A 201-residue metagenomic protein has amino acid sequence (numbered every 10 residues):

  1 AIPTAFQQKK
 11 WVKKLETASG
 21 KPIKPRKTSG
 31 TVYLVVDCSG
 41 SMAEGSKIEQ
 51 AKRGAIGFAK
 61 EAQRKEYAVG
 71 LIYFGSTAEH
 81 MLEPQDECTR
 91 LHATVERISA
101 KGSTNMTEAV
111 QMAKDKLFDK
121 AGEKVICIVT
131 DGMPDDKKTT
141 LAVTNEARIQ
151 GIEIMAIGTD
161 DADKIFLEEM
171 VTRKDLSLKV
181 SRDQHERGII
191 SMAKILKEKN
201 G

Functional and structural regions predicted by a protein language model:
A1-Y33, C38-E49, E198-K199: Acidic, polar low-complexity linker/tail segments
P25-P84, A109-V110, G122-V129, M155-D161: Von Willebrand factor
F58-E61, A142-Q150: Catalytic-core regions built around general acid/base machinery
R64-E66, H92, A121, I149-G151 (+1 more regions): Short, well-ordered coil/turn elements that cap or connect secondary structure elements
T77-K124, P134-K138, M155-E168, R187 (+1 more regions): Von Willebrand factor
T140-T144, E153, D160-G201: Von Willebrand factor A/integrin I-like adhesion domains
